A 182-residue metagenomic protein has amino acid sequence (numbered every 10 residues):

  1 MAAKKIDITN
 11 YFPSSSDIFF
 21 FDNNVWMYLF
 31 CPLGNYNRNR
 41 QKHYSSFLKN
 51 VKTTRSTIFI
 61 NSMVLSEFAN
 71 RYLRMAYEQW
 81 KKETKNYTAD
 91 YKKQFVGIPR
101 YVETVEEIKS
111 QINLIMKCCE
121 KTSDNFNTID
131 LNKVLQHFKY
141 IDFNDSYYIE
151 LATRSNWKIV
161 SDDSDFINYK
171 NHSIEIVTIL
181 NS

Functional and structural regions predicted by a protein language model:
M1-S14, T128-L131, H137, I149-S182: Acidic, PIN/NYN-like endoribonuclease modules and their adjacent C-terminal/linker elements
M1-V64, R71-Y87: Short, well-structured N-terminal submotif of metal-dependent ribonuclease cores
N23, S62, D142-I149, D163: Conserved glycosyltransferase catalytic-site signature
W26-M27, V64-E67, T128, D165-I167: Short, solvent-exposed loop/turn segments at secondary-structure junctions
G34-N37, L135-K139: Short, flexible loop segments at the rims of nucleotide/cofactor-binding pockets, characterized by
T53-R55, C118, S155: Structured helix-beta-strand junction loops
M63-V64, Y101-F138: Acidic catalytic patch
E78-E103: Helix-adjacent hinge/juxtasegments
